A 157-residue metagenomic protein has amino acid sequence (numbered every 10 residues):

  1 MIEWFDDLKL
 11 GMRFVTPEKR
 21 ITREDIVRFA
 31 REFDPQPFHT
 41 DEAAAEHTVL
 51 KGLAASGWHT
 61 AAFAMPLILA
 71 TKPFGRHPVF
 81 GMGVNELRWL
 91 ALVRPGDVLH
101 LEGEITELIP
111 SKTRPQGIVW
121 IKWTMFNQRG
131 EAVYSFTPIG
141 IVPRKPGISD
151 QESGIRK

Functional and structural regions predicted by a protein language model:
M1-M82, G147-D150, K157: Hot-dog-fold acyl-thioester-processing enzymes
I2-L10, W89-E152, R156-K157: HotDog/MaoC-like acyl-thioester-processing domains
